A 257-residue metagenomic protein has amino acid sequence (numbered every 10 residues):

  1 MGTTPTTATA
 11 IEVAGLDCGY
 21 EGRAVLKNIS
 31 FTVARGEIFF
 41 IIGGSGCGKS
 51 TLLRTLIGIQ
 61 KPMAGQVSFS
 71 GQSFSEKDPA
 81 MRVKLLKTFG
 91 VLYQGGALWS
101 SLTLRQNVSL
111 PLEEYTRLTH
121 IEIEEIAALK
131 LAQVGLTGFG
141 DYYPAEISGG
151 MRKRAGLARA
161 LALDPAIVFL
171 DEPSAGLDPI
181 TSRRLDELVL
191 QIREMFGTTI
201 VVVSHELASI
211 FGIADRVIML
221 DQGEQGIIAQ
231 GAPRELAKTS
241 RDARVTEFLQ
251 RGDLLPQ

Functional and structural regions predicted by a protein language model:
I57: Helix-to-loop junction immediately C-terminal to a conserved catalytic motif
G65-F74: Conserved ABC transporter NBD signature motif
F74-G90, H120, L236-S240: ABC ATPase NBD coupling module
H120-F139: Conserved ABC ATPase "signature" region
Y143-I147, M151: Conserved ABC ATPase signature
A162-A166: A short, proline-enriched helix->beta-strand linker immediately N-terminal to the Walker B motif in ABC-type P-loop
V168-D171: Catalytic Walker B motif of ABC-type/P-loop ATPase nucleotide-binding domains
